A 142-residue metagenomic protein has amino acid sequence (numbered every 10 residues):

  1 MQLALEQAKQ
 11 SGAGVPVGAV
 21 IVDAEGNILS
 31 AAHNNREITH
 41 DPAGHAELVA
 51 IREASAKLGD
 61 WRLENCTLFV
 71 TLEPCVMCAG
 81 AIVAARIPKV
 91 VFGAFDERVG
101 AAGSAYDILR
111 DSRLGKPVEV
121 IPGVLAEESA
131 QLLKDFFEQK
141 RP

Functional and structural regions predicted by a protein language model:
M1-G14, I28, M77-P142: Zinc-dependent deaminase
A13-V17, E64: Short, basic and Ser/Thr-rich N-terminal targeting/leader segments
V17-G26: Short beta-strand scaffold segments in enzyme catalytic cores
L29-E37: Short beta->alpha transition motifs characteristic of CBS
R36, V70, A94: Residues that line or immediately flank small-molecule/substrate-binding pockets and catalytic motifs
I38-V49: A short, polar/charged loop-to-alpha-helix boundary motif
D60-L72: Immediate flanking context of iron-sulfur cluster ligation sites
